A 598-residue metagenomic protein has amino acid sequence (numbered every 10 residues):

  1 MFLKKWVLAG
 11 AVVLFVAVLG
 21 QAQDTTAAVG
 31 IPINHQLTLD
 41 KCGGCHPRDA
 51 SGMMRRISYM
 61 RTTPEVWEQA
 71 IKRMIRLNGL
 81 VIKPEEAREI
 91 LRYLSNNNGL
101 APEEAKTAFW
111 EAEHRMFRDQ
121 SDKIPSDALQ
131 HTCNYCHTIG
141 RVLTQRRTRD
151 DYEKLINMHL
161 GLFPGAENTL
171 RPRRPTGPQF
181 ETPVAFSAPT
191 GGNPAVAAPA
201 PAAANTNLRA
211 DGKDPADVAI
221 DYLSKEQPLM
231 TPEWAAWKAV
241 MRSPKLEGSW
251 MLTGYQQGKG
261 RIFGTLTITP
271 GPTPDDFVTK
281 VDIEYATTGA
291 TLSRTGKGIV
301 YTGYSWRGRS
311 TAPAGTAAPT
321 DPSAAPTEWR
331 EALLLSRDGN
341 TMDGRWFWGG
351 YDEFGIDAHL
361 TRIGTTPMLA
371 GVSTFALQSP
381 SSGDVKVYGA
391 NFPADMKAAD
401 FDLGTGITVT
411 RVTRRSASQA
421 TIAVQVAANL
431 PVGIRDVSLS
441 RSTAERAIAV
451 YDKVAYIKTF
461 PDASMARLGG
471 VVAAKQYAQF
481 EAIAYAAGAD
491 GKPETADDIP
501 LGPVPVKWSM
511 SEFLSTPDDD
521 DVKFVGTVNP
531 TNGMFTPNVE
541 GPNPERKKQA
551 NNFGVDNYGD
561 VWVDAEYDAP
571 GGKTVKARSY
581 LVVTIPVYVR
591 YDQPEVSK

Functional and structural regions predicted by a protein language model:
G20-T38, N78-G79, E103-D127, K238-A239: Electrostatic cytochrome c docking/interface patches
H35, D49-L77, T138-P164, S293-T295 (+1 more regions): Gly/Gly-Pro-rich "capping" loops immediately C-terminal to redox-active cysteine motifs in periplasmic/lumenal
L39-D49, I90, L129-R141: The canonical Cys-X-X-Cys-His
G79-A108, G165, L170-W237: C-terminal capping alpha-helices of c-type cytochrome domains
H137, P244-D338, D343-W346, F354: Central antiparallel beta-sheet cores of small beta-barrel/beta-sandwich binding domains
P232, E328-A370, R578-Y588: Edge beta-strand at a domain terminus
T361-D400, S442-T495, E595-S597: Beta-strand/beta-sandwich contexts
S379-R441, G502-V506, M510-S511, S515-V525 (+3 more regions): Immunoglobulin-like IPT/TIG beta-sandwich domains and homologous Ig-like subdomains
